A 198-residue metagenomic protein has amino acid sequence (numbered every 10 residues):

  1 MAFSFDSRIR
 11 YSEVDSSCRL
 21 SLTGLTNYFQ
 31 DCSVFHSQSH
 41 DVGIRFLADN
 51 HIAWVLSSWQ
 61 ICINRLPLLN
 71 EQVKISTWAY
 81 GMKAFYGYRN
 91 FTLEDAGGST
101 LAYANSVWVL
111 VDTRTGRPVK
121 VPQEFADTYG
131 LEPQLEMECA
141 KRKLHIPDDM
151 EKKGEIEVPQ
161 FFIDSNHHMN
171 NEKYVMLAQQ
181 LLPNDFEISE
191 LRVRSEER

Functional and structural regions predicted by a protein language model:
M1-S76, Y80-E196: Terminal targeting signals and extreme-terminal segments of soluble enzymes
